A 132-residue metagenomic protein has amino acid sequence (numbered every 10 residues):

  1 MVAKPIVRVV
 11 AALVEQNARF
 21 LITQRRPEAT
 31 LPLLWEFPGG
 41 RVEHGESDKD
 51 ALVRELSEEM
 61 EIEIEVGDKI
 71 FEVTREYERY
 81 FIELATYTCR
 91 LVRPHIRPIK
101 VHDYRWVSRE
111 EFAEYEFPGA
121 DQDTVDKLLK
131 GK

Functional and structural regions predicted by a protein language model:
M1-F20, R41: Conserved N-terminal beta-strand and adjoining loop/helix that marks the start of the Nudix/MutT-like hydrolase domain
R8-V10, A18, I82-A85, H102: Change "...and in nucleic-acid phosphodiester-cleaving endonucleases..." to "...and in nucleic-acid processing enzymes
R19-E58: Conserved Nudix-box catalytic region and its N-terminal flanking loop in Nudix hydrolases and closely related
P32, Y80, R97-K132: Nudix hydrolase/Nudix homology domain
D48, L52-L56, K69, Y87 (+2 more regions): Hydrophobic packing within well-folded, soluble alpha/beta domains
E59-V66: Short secondary-structure junctions
E63, E72-I96, D103-R105: Active-site-adjacent beta-strand/loop module that shapes the phosphate/pyrophosphate-binding cleft
